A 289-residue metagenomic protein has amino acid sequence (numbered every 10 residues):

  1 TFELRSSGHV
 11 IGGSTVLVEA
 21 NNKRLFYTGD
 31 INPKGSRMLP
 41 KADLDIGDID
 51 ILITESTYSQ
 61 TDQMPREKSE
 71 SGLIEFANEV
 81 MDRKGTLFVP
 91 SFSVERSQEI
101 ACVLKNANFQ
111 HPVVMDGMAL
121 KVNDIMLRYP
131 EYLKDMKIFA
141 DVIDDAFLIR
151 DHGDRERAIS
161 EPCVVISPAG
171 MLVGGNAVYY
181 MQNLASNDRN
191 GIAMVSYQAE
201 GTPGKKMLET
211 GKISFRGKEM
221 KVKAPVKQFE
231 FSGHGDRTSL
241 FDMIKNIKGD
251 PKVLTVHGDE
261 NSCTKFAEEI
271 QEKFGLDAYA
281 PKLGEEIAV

Functional and structural regions predicted by a protein language model:
T1-V113, K137-I138: His/Asp/Glu-rich metal-coordinating catalytic cores of metallo-dependent phosphodiesterases/hydrolases acting on
S6-S7, F26-I31, I53-T57, V89-F92 (+7 more regions): Active-site neighborhood of phospho(di)ester-bond hydrolases with catalytic His/Asp-centered motifs
V18-N21, A42-D45, S69, V103-A107 (+5 more regions): Short, solvent-exposed amphipathic alpha-helical segments in soluble enzyme and RNA/protein-processing domains
M64-S69, V142-D154, M171-V173, K206-G211 (+1 more regions): A general structural motif
I74-E200, H257: Hard-cation-handling environments
G175-M181, S232-I247: A short, acidic, amphipathic alpha-helical segment used as a generic capping/interface helix at domain edges
A177, V253, A278: Hydrophobic, well-ordered secondary-structure elements that form the walls of internal hydrophobic environments
S186-K221: Redox- and metal-dependent alpha/beta enzyme cores, enriched for Fe-S-associated oxidoreductases and cofactor-handling
